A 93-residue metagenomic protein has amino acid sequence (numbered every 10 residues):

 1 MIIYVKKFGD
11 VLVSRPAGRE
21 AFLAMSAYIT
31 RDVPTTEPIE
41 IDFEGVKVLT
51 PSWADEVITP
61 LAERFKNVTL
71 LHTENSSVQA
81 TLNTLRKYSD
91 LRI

Functional and structural regions predicted by a protein language model:
M1-L12: N-terminal presequence-like segments and adjacent domain-start helices
L12-P38, F43-L91: Amphipathic alpha-helical interaction surfaces in cytosolic regulatory modules
